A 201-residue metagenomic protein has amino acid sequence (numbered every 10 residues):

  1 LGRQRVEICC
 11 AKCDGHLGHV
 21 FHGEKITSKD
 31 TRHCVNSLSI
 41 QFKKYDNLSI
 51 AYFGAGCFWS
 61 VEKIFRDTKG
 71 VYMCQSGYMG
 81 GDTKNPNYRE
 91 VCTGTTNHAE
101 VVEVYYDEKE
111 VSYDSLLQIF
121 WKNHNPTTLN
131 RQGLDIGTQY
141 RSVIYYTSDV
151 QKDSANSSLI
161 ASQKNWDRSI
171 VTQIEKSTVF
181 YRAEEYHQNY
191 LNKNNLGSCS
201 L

Functional and structural regions predicted by a protein language model:
L1-L201: Flexible coil/turn and secondary-structure edge motifs
